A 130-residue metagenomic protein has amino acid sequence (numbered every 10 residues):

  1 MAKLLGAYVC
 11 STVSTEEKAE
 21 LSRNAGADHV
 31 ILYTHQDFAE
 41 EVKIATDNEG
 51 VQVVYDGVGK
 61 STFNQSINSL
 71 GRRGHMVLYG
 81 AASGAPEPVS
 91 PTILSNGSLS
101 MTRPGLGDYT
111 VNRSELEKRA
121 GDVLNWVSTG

Functional and structural regions predicted by a protein language model:
M1-Q36: Mid-domain Rossmann-like dinucleotide-binding core that forms the NAD(H)/NADP(H) cofactor-binding site
G6, Q52, R73: Conserved G/P- and acidic residue-centered "switch" motifs that form tight phosphate/ATP-binding loops in soluble
V13, S22, S61-T129: Glycine-rich phosphate-binding loop and adjacent beta-alpha segment of Rossmann(oid) nucleotide-cofactor-binding
A27, G50-V51: Local beta-strand N-terminus motif with an aromatic residue
I31, Q52-Y55, V77: N-terminal Rossmann-like NAD(P) cofactor-binding module of classical short-chain dehydrogenase/reductase
D37-E49: Short amphipathic alpha-helix with an adjacent loop that forms part of the alpha/beta core around
V58: Conserved NAD(P)H cofactor-binding loop of Rossmann-fold oxidoreductase domains
